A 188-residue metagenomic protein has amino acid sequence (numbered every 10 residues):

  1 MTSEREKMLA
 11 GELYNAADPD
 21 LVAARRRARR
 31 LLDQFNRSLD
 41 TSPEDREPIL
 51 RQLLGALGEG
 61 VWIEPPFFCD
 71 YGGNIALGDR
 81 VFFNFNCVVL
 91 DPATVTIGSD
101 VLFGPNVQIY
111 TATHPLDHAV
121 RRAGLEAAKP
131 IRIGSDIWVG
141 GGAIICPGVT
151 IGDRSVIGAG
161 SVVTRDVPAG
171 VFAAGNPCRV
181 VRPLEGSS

Functional and structural regions predicted by a protein language model:
M1-G60, P177-R182, G186-S188: Terminal amphipathic alpha-helical/low-complexity segments used for targeting or macromolecular assembly
W62, W138, V156, F172-A174: Short-chain dehydrogenase/reductase
F67-L77, F82-T150, N176-S188: Flexible, glycine/small-residue-enriched loop-and-beta-strand segment within the central core of proteins
Y110, T164, F172-A174: Structural detector of well-ordered beta-strand residues that form the stable sheet scaffold of enzyme domains
G148-D153, T164-R165: Active-site/ligand-binding-proximal alpha/beta "capping" segment
V149, G170-V171: Extracytoplasmic/periplasmic beta-strand context in beta-sandwich domains, especially the cupredoxin/COX2 CuA-binding
T164-G170, G186-S187: Gly/Pro- and small hydrophobic-enriched strand-loop and loop-to-helix capping segments that sit at the rims
